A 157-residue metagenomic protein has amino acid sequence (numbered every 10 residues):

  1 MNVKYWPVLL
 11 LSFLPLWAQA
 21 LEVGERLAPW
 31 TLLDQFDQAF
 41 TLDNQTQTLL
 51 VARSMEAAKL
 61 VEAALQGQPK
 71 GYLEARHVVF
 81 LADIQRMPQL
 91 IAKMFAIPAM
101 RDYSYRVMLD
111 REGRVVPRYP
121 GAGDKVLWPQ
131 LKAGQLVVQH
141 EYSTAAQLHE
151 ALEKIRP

Functional and structural regions predicted by a protein language model:
M1-P7: Bacterial N-terminal signal peptides that target proteins for export
P7-P15: Bacterial N-terminal signal peptides
L16-E22: Sec/Tat signal peptide C-region and signal peptidase I cleavage site
P29-T46: A short beta-strand-turn-helix
L42-K59: Short active-site neighborhood of thiol/selenol oxidoreductases, capturing the structured segment around
D43-N44, R111-Q147: Thiol/disulfide oxidoreductase modules built on the thioredoxin-like
A57-A99: Structural microenvironment flanking redox-active thiols in thiol-disulfide oxidoreductases
V79-L81, A96-G123: Short, internal strand/loop/helix patches that form the active-site neighborhood or redox-interaction surface
